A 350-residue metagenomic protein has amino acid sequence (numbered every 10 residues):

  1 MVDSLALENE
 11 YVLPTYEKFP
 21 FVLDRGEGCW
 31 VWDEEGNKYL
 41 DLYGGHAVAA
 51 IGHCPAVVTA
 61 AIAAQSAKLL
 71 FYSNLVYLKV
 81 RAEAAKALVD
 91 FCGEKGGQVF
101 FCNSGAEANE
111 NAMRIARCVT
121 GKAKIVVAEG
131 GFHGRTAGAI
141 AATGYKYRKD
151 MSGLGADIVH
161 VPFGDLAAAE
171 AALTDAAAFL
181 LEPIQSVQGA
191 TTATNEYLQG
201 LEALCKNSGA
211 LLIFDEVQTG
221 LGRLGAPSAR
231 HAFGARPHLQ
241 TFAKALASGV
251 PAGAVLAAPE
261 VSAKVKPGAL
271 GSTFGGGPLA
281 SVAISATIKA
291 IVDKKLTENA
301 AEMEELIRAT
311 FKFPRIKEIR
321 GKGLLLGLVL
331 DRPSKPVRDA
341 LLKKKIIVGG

Functional and structural regions predicted by a protein language model:
M1-G350: Conserved N-terminal phosphate-binding loop of PLP-dependent enzymes in the Aspartate aminotransferase
